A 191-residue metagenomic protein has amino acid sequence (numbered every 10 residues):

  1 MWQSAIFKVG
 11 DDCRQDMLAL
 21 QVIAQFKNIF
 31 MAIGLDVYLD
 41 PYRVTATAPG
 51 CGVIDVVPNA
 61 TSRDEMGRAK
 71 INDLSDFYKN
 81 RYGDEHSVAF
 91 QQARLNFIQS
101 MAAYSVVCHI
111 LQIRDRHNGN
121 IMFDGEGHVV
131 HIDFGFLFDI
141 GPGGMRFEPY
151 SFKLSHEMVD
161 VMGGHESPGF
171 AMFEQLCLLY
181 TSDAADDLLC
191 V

Functional and structural regions predicted by a protein language model:
M1-N96, A103, V107, G125-G127: Conserved ATP-binding subdomain of kinase catalytic cores across diverse folds
F97-S100, N118: Hydrophobic alpha-helical segments, principally membrane-spanning helices and signal/leader peptides
I113: Catalytic-loop of the protein kinase fold
H117-C177: Catalytic activation segment of kinase domains across protein kinase-like and atypical kinase folds
Y180-A185: Conserved small/polar residues in nucleotide/adenosyl-binding loops
